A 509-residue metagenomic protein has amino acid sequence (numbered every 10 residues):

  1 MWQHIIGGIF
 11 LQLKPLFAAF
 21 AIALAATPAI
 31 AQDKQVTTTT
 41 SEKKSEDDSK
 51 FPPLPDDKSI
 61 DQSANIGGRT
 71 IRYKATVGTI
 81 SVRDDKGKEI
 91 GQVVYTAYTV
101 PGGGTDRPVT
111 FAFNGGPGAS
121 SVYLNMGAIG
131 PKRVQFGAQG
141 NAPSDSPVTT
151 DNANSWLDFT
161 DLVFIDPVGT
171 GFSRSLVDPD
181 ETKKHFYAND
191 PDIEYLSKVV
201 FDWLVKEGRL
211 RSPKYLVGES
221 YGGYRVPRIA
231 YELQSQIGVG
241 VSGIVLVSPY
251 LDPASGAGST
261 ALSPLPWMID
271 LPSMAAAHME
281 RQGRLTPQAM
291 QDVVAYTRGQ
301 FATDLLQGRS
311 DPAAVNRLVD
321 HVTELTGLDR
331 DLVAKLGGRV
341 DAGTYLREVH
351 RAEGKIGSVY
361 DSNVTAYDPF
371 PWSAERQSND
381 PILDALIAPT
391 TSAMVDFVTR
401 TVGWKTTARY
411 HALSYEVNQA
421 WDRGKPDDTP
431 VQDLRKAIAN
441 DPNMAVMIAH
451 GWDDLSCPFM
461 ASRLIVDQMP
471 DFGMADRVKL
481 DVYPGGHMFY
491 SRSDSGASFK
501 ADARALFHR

Functional and structural regions predicted by a protein language model:
K34-S45, G87-K183, D467: N-terminal cap/lid subdomain of alpha/beta-hydrolase-fold enzymes
K132-Q135, Q234-E324: A catalytic-pocket lid/entrance helix-loop region that shapes and gates access to the active site across common
L157, P167, H185-L204: Alpha/beta-hydrolase active-site loop
R209-S220: Alpha/beta-hydrolase fold nucleophile elbow
P312-S456: Alpha/beta-hydrolase fold catalytic core
M444, P458-Q468: Short alpha-helix in the alpha/beta-hydrolase fold that links the catalytic acid
P470-H487: Catalytic histidine neighborhood in serine/cysteine hydrolases with alpha/beta-hydrolase-type architecture
G486-S495: Catalytic histidine-centered segment of alpha/beta-hydrolase-like enzymes
